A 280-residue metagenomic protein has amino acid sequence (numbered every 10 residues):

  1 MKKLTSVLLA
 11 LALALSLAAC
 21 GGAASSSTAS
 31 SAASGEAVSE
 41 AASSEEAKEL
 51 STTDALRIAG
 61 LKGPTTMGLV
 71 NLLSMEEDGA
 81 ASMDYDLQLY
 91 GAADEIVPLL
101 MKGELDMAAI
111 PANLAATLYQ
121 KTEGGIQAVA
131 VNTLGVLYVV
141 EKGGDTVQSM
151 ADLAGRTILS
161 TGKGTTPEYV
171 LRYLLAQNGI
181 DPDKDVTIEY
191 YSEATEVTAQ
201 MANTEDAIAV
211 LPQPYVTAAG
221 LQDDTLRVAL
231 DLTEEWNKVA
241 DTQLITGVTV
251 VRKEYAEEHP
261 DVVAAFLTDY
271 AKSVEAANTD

Functional and structural regions predicted by a protein language model:
K2, D145, K253-E254: Flexible, active-site-adjacent loop/turn segments at secondary-structure boundaries
K3-A23: Sec-dependent N-terminal signal peptides of Gram-positive bacterial secreted proteins and lipoproteins
A18-A37: Bacterial lipoprotein signal-peptidase II cleavage site
G35-A41, E45-Y190, N203-Q213, A229-L230: Short, glycine-/small- and polar/acidic-enriched structural segments that line small-molecule recognition paths
N113-L114, T122, E196-D280: Pocket-lining segment of extracytoplasmic ligand-binding domains
